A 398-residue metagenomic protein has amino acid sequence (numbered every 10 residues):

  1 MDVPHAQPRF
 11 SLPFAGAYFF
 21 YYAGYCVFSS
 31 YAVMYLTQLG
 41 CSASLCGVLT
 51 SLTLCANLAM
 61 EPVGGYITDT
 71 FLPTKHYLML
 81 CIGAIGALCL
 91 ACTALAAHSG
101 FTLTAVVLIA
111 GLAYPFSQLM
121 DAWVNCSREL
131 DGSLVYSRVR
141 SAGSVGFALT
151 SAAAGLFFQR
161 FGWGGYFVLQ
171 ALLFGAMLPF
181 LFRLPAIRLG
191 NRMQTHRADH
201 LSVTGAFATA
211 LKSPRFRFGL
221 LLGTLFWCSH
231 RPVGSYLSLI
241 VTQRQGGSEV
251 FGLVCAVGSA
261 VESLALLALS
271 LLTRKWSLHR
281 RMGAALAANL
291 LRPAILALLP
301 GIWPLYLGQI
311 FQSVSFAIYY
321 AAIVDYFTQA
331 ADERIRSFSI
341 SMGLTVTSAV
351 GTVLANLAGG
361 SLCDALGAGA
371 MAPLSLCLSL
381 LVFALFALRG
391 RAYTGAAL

Functional and structural regions predicted by a protein language model:
D2-L54, R215-V254, Y320: Helix-loop boundary and gating motifs at the non-cytosolic
D2-P8, L184-L220: Juxtamembrane intracellular "pre-TM" segments in multi-pass secondary transporters
F19, S99-S117, T224, P304-I318: Hydrophobic core of transmembrane alpha-helices in multi-pass small-molecule transporters, especially MFS/SLC-type
L36-T37, I67-D69, S141, L156-F161 (+3 more regions): Interfacial helix-cap and linker-helix signal at transmembrane-aqueous boundaries of multi-pass secondary transporters
A59-P73, F158, L264-L278, C363-D364: Helix-to-loop junctions at the C-terminal end of transmembrane segments in multipass secondary transporters
H76-L90, R280-I295, L376: Structural signature of the two symmetry-related core transmembrane helices
V107-A142: Cytoplasmic helix-loop-helix junction between adjacent transmembrane helices in 12-TM secondary transporters
G165-R183, A370-R389: Symmetry-related core transmembrane helices of the 12-TM Major Facilitator Superfamily/SLC fold
